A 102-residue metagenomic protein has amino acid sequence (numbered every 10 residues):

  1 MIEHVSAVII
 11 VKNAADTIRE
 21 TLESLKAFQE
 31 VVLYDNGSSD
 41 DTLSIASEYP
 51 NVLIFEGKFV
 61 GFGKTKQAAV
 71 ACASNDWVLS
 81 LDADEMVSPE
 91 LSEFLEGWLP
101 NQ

Functional and structural regions predicted by a protein language model:
H4-S6, E30: Cell-envelope/extracellular polymer assembly enzymes that use nucleotide-activated donors
I9-A27: Short, well-formed alpha-helical segments that are part of the catalytic scaffolds of diverse glycosyltransferases
T17-R19, D40-E48, E90-L91: Acidic helix N-cap motif at the loop->helix transition within catalytic regions of sugar-transfer enzymes
S24, D35-S44, D82: A conserved acidic beta->alpha catalytic loop
N36, G57, N75, D82-E85: Short acidic donor-binding/metal-coordinating loop in glycosyltransferase active sites
D41, A83-W98: Acidic donor-binding/catalytic loop of UDP-sugar-dependent glycosyltransferases, especially processive GT2
K58-K64, V70, M86: A short, glycine-/small-residue-rich helix N-cap motif at loop->alpha-helix starts within glycosyltransferase
Q67-W77: Active-site nucleotide-sugar/metal-binding loop of Leloir-type enzymes
